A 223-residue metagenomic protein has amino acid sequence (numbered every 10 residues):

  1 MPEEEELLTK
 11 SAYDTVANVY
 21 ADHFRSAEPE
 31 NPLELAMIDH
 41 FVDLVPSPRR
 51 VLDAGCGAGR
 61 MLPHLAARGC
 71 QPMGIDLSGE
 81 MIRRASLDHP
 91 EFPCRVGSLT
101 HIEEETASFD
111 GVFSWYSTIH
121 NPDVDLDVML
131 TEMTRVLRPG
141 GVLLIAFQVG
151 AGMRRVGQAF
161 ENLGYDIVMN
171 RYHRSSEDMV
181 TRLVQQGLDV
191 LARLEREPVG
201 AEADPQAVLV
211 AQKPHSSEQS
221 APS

Functional and structural regions predicted by a protein language model:
M1-P46, A151: Conserved class I S-adenosyl-L-methionine
R50-H101: Class I SAM-dependent methyltransferase SAM/SAH-binding core
T100-V112: A short acidic, Gly/Pro-enriched loop at the edge of an enzyme's catalytic core that lines a small-molecule cofactor
G111-D125: A short SAM/SAH-binding and catalytic strip from SAM-dependent methyltransferases
D127-P139: A short glycine-rich, Lys/Arg-flanked "PGG" loop and its adjoining helix->strand segment in the class I
L144-H173: Conserved class I S-adenosyl-L-methionine
R171-Q186: Short alpha-helix
E197-S223: Core SAM-dependent methyltransferase catalytic element
